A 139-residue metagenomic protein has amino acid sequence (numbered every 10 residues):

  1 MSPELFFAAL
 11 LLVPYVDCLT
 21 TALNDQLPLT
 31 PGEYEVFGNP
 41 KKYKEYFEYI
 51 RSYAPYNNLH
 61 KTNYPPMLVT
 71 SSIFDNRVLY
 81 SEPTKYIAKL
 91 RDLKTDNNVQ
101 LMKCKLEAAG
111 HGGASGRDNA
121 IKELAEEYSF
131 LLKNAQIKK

Functional and structural regions predicted by a protein language model:
M1-K139: Active-site-proximal cap/loop segments of hydrolase catalytic domains
